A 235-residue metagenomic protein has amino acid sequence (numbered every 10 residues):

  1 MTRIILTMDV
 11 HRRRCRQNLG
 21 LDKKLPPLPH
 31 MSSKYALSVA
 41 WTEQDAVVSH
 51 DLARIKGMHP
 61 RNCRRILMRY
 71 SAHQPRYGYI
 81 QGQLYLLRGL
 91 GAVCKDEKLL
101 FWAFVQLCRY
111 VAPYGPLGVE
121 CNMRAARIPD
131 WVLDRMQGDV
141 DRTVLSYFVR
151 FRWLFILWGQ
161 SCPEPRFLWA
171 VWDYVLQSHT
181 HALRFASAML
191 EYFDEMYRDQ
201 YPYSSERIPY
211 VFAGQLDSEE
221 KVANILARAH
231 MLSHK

Functional and structural regions predicted by a protein language model:
M1-K235: Helix-rich, well-folded core regions that mediate interactions or catalysis
